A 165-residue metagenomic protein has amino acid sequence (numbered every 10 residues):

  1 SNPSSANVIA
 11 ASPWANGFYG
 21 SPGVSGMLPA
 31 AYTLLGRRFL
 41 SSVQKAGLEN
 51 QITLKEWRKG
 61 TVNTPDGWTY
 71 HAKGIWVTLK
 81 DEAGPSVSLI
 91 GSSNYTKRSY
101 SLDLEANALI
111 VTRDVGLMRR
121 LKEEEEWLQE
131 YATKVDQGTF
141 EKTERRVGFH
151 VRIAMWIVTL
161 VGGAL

Functional and structural regions predicted by a protein language model:
S1-L165: PLD/PLD-like phosphodiesterase catalytic module centered on the HKD motif
